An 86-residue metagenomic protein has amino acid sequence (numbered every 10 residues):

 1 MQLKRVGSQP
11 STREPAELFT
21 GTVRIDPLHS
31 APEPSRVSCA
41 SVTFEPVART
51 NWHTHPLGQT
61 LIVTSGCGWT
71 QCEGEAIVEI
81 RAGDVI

Functional and structural regions predicted by a protein language model:
M1-R36: A short, N-terminal "cap"/entry segment at the start of jelly-roll beta-barrel domains of the cupin/DSBH fold
F19, E45, T64-G66: Short glycine/serine/threonine-biased micro-segments
R24-P27, S38-H55: Conserved short histidine dyad/triad with adjacent acidic residue
P27-H29, T43, Q71, E79: Generic structural detector for well-ordered beta-strands
R49, T54-D84: A short beta-strand-loop-beta hairpin characteristic of the jelly-roll/cupin
